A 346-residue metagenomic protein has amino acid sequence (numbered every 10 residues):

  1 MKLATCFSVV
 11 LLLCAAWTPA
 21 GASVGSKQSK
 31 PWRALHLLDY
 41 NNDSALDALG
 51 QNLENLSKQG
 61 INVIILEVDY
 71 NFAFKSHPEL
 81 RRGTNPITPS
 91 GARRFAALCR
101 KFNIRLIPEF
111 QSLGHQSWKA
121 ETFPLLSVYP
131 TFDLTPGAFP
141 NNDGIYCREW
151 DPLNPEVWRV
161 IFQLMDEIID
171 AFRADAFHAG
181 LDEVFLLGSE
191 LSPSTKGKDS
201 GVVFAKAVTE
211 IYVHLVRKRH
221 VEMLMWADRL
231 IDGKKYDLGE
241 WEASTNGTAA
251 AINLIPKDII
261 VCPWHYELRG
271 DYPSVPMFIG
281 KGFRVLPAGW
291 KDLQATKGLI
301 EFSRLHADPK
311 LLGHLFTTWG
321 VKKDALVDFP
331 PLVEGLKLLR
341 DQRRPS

Functional and structural regions predicted by a protein language model:
V24-S44, A48, N52: Boundary/entry segment of secreted carbohydrate-active catalytic domains
R33-L37, I64-L66, L106-P108, F177-A179 (+4 more regions): Hydrophobic faces of well-ordered beta-strands that scaffold small-molecule active sites in alpha/beta enzyme cores
R33-S44, H77-P89, N142-R159, P193-V203 (+2 more regions): The substrate-binding groove and active-site-proximal loops of carbohydrate-active enzymes, especially glycoside
N42-S57, F162-M165, R269-V275, T296-F302: Short, acidic/polar
S57-G91: Aromatic-lined carbohydrate-binding/catalytic grooves of carbohydrate-active enzymes
L113-E167: Active-site-adjacent "subsite" loops/lids of carbohydrate-active enzymes
P155-F283, Q294: Active-site neighborhood of glycoside hydrolase catalytic domains
L286-S346: Substrate-binding cleft of secreted/luminal carbohydrate-active enzymes
